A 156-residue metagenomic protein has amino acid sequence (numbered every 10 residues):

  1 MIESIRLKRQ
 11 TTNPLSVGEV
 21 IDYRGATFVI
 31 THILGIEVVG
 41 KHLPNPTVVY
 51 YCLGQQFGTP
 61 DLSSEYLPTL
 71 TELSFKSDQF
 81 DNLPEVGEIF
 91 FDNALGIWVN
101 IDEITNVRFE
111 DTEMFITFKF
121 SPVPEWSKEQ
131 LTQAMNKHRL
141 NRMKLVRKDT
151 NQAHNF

Functional and structural regions predicted by a protein language model:
M1-I2, T27-I33, V39-T69: Short beta-strand/loop turn elements enriched in aromatics
M1-Q10, L67-D78: Short, structured beta-strand/loop micro-motifs enriched in basic residues and often containing a Trp
M1-S16, L34-V38: A cross-kingdom feature marking solvent-exposed beta-strand/loop segments within repeated, beta-rich binding/scaffold
T11-Y23, F80-N93: Short coil-to-beta transition motif at edge beta-strands of beta-rich domains
A26-V38, G96-R108: Short beta-strand-centered aromatic/proline hotspots
E37-Y50, V107-S121: Short, solvent-exposed secondary-structure boundary/capping segments
E88-I89, L95-W98, N151-A153: Intrinsically disordered, low-complexity regulatory/interaction regions
W126-H154: Short hydrophobic short-linear motifs embedded in intrinsically disordered terminal tails or helical linkers
